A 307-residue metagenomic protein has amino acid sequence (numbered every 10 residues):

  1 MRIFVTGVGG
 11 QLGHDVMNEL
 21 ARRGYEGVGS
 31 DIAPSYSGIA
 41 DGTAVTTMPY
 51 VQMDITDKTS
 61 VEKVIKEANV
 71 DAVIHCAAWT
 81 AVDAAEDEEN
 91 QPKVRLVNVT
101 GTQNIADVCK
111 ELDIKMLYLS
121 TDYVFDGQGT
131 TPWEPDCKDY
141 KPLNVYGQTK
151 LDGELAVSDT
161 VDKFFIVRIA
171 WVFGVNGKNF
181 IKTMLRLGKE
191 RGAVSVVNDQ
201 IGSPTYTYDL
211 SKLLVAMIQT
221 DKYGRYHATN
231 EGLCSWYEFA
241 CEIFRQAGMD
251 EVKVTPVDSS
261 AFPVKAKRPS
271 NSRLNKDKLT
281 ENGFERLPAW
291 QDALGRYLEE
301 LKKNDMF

Functional and structural regions predicted by a protein language model:
M1-R23: N-terminal Rossmann NAD(P)H-binding glycine-rich loop of SDR-like oxidoreductase domains
T6, V196-I201, Y226-C234: Glycine-rich Rossmann NAD(P)(H)-binding loop
D15, L213, T220-K265, S270 (+1 more regions): Mid/C-terminal beta-alpha module of Rossmann-like enzyme folds, strongest in SDR-family dehydrogenases/epimerases
T43-D57: Rossmann-fold cofactor-recognition segment
I55-V97: NAD(P)H-binding glycine-rich loop region in Rossmannoid oxidoreductase-like domains and their noncatalytic homologs
P92-N104, E111, V124-V167, V172: Catalytic helix-loop patch of NAD(P)-dependent Rossmann-fold dehydrogenases
L155-G202, Y208-D209, V215-A216: NAD(P)-dependent short-chain dehydrogenase/reductase
T280, W290-F307: Amphipathic terminal alpha-helices
